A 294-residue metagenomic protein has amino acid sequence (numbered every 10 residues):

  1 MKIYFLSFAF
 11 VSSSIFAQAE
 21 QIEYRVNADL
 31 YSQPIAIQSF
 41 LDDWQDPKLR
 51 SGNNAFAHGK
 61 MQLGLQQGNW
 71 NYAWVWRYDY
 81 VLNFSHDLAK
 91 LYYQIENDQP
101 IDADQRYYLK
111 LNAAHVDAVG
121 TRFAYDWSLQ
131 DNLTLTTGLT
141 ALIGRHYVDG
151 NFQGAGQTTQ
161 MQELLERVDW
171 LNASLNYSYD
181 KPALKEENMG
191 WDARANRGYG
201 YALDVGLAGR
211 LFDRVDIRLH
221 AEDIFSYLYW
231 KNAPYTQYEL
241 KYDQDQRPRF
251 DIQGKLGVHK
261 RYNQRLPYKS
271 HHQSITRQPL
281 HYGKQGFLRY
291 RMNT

Functional and structural regions predicted by a protein language model:
M1-A9: Sec-dependent signal peptide recognition, specifically the positively charged N-region followed immediately by
S12-A17: N-terminal signal peptide c-region/cleavage motif recognized by signal peptidases
Q18-Y24, Q66-W70, D131-T137, Y201 (+3 more regions): Outer-envelope beta-barrel architecture signal
E20-A193, Y238-Q253: A subset of solvent-exposed loop/turn segments in beta-rich extracellular surface proteins, enriched in glycine
G52-H58, N112-A118, R194-G200, A233 (+2 more regions): Transmembrane beta-barrel outer-membrane domains
G59-Q67, T121-W127, L203-G209, D223 (+2 more regions): Residues on the lipid-exposed face of transmembrane beta-strands in outer-membrane beta-barrel proteins
E166-Q237: Loop-centered beta-sheet repeat module
K231-T294: Outer membrane beta-barrel transmembrane domains
